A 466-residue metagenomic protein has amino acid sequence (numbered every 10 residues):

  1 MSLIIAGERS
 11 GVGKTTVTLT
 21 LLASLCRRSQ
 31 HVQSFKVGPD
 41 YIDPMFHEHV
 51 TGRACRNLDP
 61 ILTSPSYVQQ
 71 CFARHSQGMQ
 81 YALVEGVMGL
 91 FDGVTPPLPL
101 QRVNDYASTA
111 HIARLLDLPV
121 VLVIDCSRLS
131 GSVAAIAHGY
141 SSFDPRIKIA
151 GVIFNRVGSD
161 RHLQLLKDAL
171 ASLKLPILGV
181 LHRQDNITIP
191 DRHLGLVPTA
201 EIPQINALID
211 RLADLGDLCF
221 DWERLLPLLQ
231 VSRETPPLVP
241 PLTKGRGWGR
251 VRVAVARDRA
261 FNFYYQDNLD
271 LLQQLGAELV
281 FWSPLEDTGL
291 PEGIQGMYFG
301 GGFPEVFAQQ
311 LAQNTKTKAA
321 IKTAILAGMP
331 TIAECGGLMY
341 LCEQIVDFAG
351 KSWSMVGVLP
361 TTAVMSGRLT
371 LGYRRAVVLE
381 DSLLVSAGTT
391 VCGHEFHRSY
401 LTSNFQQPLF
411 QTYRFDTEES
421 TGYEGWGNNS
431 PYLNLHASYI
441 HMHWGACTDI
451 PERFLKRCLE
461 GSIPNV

Functional and structural regions predicted by a protein language model:
S2, Q30-H31, R250-R252, E278 (+1 more regions): Residues that mark the start of a beta-strand
S2-L116, I124-K148, D160-Q164: ATP-dependent carboxylate-amine ligase catalytic core
K36-V37, I177-D185, E278-E286: Beta-strand->loop->alpha-helix junctions that form or flank phosphate-binding loops in nucleotide-handling enzymes
L118, L175, L326-M329: A short helix->loop->beta-strand "cap" motif at the edges of active sites that frequently abuts
S130-E234: Internal gly/pro-rich beta-alpha loop/helix module that stabilizes soluble enzyme cofactors or their anionic handles
I187-V239, G247-G249, M365-V466: Amide-donor transfer/coupling interface in amidating biosynthetic enzymes
V251-T315, A319-A324: Phosphate-binding active sites in nucleotide-utilizing proteins
P304-L383: Cysteine-nucleophile active-site neighborhood
